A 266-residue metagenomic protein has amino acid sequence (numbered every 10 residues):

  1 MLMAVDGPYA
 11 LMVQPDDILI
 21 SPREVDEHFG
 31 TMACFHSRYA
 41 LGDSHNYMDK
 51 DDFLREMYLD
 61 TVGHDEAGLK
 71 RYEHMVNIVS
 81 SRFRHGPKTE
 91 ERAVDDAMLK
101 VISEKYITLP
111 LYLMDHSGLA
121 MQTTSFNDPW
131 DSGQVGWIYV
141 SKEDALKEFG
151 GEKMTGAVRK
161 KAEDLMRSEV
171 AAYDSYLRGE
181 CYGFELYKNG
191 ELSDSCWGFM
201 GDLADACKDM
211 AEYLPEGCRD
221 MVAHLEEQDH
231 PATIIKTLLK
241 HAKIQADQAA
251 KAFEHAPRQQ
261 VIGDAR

Functional and structural regions predicted by a protein language model:
M1-R266: Acidic interaction surfaces
